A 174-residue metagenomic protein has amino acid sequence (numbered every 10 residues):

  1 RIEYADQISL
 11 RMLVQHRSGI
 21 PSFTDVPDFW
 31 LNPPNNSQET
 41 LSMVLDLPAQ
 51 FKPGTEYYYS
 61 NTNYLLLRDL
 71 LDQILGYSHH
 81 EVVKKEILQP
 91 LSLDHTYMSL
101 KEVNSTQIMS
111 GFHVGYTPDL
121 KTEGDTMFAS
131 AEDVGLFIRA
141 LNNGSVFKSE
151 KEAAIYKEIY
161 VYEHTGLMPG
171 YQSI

Functional and structural regions predicted by a protein language model:
I2-I174: Short, surface-exposed loop or secondary-structure junction motifs that flank catalytic or metal-binding residues
